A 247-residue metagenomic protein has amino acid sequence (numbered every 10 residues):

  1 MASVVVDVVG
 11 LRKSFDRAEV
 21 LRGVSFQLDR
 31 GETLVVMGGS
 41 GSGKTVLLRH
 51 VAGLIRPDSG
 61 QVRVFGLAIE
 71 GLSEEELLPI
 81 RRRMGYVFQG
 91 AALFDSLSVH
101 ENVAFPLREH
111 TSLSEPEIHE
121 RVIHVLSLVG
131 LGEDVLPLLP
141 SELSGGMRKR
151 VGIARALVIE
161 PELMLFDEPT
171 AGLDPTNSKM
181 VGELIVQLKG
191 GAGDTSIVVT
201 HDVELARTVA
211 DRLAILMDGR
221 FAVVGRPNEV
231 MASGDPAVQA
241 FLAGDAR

Functional and structural regions predicted by a protein language model:
A52: Helix-to-loop junction immediately C-terminal to a conserved catalytic motif
L67-A68, E115-D134: Conserved ABC ATPase "signature" region
L97-F105: Short coil-to-helix segment of the ABC ATPase nucleotide-binding domain corresponding to the Q-loop/switch region
L139-L143, M147: Conserved ABC ATPase signature
E160: Conserved catalytic motifs of ABC-family nucleotide-binding domains
M164-D167: Catalytic Walker B motif of ABC-type/P-loop ATPase nucleotide-binding domains
K179-G191: Helical segment within the ABC ATPase nucleotide-binding domain
